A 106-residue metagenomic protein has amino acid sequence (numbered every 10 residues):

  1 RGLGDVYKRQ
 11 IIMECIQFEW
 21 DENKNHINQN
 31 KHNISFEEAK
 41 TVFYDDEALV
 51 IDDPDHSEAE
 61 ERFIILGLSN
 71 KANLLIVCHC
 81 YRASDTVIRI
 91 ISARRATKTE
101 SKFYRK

Functional and structural regions predicted by a protein language model:
R1-Y7: Short, small-residue-biased leader/transition segments that mark boundaries at the very start of proteins
K8-K106: Ribonuclease/tRNase effector modules and their secretory precursors
